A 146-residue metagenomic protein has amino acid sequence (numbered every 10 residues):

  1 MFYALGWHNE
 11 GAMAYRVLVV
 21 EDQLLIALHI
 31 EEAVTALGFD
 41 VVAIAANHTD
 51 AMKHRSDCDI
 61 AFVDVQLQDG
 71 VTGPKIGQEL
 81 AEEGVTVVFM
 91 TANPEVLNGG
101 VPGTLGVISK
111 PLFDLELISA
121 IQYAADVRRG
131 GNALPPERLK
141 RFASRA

Functional and structural regions predicted by a protein language model:
M1-L18, F113-A146: Non-catalytic signal-transmission and effector/linker regions of two-component phosphorelay proteins
E21: Conserved acidic carboxylate
L24-A43: Two-component/phosphorelay signaling modules centered on CheY-like receiver
I44-I60, Q68: Acidic, metal-coordinating helix/loop segments flanking the phosphotransfer/catalytic sites of two-component signaling
V63-A81: Conserved phosphotransfer microenvironments
M90-T91: Hydrophobic/aromatic residues positioned on beta-strands within the core alpha/beta folds
L105-V107: Conserved phosphoryl-transfer motifs of two-component systems
K110: A Lys-centered signature of the CheY-like receiver
